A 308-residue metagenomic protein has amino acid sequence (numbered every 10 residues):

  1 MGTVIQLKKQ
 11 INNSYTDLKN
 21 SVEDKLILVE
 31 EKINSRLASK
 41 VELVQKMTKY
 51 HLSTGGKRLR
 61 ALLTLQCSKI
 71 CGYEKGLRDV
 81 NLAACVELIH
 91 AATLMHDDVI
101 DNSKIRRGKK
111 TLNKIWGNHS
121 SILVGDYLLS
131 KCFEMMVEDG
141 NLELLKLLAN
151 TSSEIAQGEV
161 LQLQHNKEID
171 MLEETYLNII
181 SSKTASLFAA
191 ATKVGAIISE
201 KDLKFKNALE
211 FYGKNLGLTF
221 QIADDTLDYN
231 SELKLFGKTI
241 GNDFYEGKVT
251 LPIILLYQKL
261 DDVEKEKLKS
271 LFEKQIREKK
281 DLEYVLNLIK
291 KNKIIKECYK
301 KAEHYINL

Functional and structural regions predicted by a protein language model:
M1-L308: All-alpha prenyltransferase/terpene-synthase fold signal
